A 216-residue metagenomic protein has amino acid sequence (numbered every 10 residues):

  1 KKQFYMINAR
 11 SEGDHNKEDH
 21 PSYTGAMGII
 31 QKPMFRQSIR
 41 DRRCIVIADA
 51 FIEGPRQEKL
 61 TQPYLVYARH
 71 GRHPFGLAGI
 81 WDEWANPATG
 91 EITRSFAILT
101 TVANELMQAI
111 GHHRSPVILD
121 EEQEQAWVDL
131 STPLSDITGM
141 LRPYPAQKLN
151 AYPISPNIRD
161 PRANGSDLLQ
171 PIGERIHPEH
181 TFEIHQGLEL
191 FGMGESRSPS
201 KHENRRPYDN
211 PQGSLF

Functional and structural regions predicted by a protein language model:
K1-R43, Y67, A78: Short, His- and charge-rich active-site/binding loops that engage polyanionic ligands
K2, A68-N86, F96: A motif-centric signal for short, conserved binding hotspots located in accessible loops or intrinsically disordered
Q3-S11, A50, H70, W81 (+2 more regions): Short, flexible loop/turn elements at secondary-structure junctions
G25-I29, R94-V102: Short, structured beta-strand/loop micro-motifs enriched in basic residues and often containing a Trp
G54-L60, A126: Cytochrome P450 core scaffold surrounding the K-helix E-X-X-R motif and the conserved "meander" helix-loop region
K59-A68: Short Gly/aromatic-enriched secondary-structure transition segments
V102-F216: C-terminal accessory segment of soluble enzyme catalytic cores
